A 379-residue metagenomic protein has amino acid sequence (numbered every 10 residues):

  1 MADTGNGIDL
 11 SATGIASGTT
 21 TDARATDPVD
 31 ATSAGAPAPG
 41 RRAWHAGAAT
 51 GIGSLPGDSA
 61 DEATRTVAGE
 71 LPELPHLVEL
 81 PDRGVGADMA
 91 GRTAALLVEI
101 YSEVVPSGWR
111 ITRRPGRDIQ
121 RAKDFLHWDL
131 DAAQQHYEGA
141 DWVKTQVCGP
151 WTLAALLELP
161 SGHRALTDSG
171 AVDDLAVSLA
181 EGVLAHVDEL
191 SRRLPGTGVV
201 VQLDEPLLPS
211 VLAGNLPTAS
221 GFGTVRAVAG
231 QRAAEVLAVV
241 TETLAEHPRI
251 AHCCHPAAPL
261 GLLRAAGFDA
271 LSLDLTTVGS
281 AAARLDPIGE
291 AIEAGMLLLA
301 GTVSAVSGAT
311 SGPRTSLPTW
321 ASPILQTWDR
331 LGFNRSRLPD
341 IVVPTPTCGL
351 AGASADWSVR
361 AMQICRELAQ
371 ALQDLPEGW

Functional and structural regions predicted by a protein language model:
A2-D168, V172, L262-G267, M296 (+1 more regions): Alpha/beta catalytic barrel-like cores
A46-S54, E73-E79, D141-V147, V199-D204 (+4 more regions): Hydrophobic faces of well-ordered beta-strands that scaffold small-molecule active sites in alpha/beta enzyme cores
A60-T64, A122-D131, A176-L184, V228-V239 (+2 more regions): Well-ordered, non-membrane alpha-helical segments in soluble/globular domains
T64, A68, L126-D141, E181-G198 (+2 more regions): Short amphipathic alpha-helices and their capping/turn segments at secondary-structure boundaries
D82, G149-W151, E205-L207, H255-A257 (+3 more regions): Active-site-proximal loop/turn and secondary-structure-junction residues that shape catalytic pockets, frequently
A95-I111, V240-T241, A245, R249-I250 (+4 more regions): Non-catalytic scaffold segments within catalytic domains of secreted glycoside hydrolases
L175-S178, G182-V278: Active-site loop segments of alpha/beta catalytic cores
D269-G378: Catalytic-face loop-and-helix region of soluble metabolic enzyme cores
